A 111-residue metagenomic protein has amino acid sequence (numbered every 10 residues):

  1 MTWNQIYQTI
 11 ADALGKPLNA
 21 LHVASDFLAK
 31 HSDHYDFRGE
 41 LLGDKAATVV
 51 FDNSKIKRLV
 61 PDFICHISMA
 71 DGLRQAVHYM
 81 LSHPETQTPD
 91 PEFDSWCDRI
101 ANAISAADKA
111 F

Functional and structural regions predicted by a protein language model:
M1, F51, I67-S68: Residue-level signal for the nucleotide or nucleotide-sugar donor/cofactor binding architecture
M1-L41, Q75, I104-K109: Mid/C-terminal beta-alpha module of Rossmann-like enzyme folds, strongest in SDR-family dehydrogenases/epimerases
N4-Y7, H31-R38, V60-H66, T86-E92 (+1 more regions): Noncatalytic linker/hinge segments flanking ATPase motor cores
H22-A29, D52-L59, Y79-W96: Short flexible/disordered coil segments
K30-F63, S82: Conserved C-terminal active-site "lid" loop/helix of NAD(P)H-dependent oxidoreductases that clamps the redox cofactor
I64-F111: Amphipathic terminal alpha-helices
